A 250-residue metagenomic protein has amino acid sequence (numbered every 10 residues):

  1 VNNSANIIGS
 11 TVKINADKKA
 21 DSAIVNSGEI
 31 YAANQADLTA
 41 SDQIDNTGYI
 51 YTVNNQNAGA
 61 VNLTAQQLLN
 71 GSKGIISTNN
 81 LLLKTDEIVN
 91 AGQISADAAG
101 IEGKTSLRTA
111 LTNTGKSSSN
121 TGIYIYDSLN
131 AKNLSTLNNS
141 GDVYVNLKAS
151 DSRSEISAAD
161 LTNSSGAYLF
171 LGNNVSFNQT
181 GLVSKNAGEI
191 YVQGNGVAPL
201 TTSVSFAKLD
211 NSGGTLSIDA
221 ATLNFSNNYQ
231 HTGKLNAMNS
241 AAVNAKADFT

Functional and structural regions predicted by a protein language model:
V1-I7, I24-Y31, D45-N54, N70-I76 (+8 more regions): Short, T/G/N/S-enriched strand-turn elements that build extracellular solenoid repeat scaffolds
G9-V12, A32-N34, N57-A58, A198-L200 (+1 more regions): Short, solvent-exposed linear patches
T39-A40, L63-A65, T78, L83-T85 (+11 more regions): Extracellular beta-sheet-rich ligand-binding/adhesion modules
A99, A149-S150, G196-A198: Extracellular beta-rich repeat passengers
